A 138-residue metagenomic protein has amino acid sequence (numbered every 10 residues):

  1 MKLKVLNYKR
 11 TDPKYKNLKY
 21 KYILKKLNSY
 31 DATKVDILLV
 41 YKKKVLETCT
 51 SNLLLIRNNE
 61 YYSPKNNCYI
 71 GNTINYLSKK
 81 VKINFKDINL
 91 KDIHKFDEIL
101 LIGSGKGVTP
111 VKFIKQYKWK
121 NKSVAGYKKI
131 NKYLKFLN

Functional and structural regions predicted by a protein language model:
M1-N138: Helix-start/capping segments and mature chain N-termini
